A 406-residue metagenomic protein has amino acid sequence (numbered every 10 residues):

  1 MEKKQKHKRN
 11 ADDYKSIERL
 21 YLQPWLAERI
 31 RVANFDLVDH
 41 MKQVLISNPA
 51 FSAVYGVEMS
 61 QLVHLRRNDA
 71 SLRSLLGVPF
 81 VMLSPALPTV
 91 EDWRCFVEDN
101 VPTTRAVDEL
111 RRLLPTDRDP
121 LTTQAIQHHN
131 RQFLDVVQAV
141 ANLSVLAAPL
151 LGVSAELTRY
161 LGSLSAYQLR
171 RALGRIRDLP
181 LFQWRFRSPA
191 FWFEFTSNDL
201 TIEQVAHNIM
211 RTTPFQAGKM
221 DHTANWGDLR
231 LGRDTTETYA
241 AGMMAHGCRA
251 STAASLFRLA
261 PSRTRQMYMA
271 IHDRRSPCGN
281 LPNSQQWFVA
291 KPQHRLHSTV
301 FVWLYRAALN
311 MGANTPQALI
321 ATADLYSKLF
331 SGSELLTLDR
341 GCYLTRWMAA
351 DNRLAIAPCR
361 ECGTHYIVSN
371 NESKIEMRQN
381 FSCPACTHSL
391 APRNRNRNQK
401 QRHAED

Functional and structural regions predicted by a protein language model:
M1-T116, P120-V145, P149, E156 (+4 more regions): Long, charge-rich, low-complexity intrinsically disordered regions
